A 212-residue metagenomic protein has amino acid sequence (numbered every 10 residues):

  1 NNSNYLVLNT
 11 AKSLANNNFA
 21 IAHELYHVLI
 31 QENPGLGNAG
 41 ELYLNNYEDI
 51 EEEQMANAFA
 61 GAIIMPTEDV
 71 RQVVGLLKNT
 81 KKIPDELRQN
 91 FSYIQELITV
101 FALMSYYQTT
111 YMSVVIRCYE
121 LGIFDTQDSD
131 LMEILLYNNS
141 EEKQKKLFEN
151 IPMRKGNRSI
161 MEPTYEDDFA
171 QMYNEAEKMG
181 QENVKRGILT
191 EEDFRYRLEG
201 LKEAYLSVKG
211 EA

Functional and structural regions predicted by a protein language model:
N1-A212: Active-site hotspot residues in diverse enzymes, especially metal/ion-binding acidic/histidine motifs
